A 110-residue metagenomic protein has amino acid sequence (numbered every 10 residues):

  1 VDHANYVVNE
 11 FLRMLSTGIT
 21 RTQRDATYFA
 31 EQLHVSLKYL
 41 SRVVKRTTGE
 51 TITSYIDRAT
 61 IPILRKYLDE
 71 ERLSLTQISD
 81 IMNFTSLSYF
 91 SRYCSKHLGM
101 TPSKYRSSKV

Functional and structural regions predicted by a protein language model:
V1-F11, G18-L33, R46-S54, R58: Short, Lys/Arg-enriched, Trp-marked, Pro/Gly-tolerant hinge/linker segments that flank
E10-D25, V44, T48, R65-S74 (+2 more regions): Basic, amphipathic alpha-helical hairpins
T27, K38, S74-Q77, L87-S88: Residues within helix-turn-helix
T27, T53, T76, R92 (+1 more regions): Residues within the helices of the helix-turn-helix
Q32, I81-M82, H97: Residues within the alpha-helical elements of helix-turn-helix
L40, Y89-F90, C94: Short hydrophobic/aromatic patch on the recognition helix
T47-T85, S107-V110: Terminal helix-turn-helix DNA-binding modules in bacterial transcription factors
R92-V110: …primarily DNA-binding HTH/wHTH and HhH modules…
